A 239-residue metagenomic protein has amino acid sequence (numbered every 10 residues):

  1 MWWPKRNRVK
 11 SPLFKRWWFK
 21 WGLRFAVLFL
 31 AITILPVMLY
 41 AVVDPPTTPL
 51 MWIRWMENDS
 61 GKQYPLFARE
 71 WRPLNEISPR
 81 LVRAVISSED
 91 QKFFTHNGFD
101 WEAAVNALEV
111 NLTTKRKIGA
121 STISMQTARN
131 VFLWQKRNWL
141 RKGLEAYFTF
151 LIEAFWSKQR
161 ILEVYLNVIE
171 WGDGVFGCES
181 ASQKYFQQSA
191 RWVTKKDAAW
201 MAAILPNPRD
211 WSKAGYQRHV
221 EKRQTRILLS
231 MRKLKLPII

Functional and structural regions predicted by a protein language model:
W2-I239: Juxtamembrane regions of bacterial inner-membrane/periplasmic proteins, predominantly the peptidoglycan biogenesis
